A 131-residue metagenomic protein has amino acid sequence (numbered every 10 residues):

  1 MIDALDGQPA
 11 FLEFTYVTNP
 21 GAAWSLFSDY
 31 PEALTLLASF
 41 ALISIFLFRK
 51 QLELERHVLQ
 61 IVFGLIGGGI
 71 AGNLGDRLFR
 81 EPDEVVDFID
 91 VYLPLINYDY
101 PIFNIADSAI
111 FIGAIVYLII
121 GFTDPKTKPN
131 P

Functional and structural regions predicted by a protein language model:
M1-P131: Alpha-helical transmembrane bundles and membrane-interface segments of multipass inner-membrane proteins
